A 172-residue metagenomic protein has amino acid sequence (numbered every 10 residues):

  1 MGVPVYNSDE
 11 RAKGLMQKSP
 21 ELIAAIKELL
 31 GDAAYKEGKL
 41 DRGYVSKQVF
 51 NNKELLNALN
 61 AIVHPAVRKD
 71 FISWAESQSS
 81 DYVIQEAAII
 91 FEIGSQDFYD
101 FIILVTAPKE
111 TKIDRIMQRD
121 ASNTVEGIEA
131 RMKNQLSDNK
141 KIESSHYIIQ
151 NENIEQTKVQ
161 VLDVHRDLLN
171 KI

Functional and structural regions predicted by a protein language model:
M1, I23, K27, K109-M117 (+2 more regions): An amphipathic alpha-helix signature
M1-N7: A conserved segment at the C-terminal end of the G1
Y6, I103, Y147-I149: Hydrophobic/aromatic beta-strand patches that form the interior of the parallel beta-sheet core in alpha/beta enzyme
D9, L59, I84, I149 (+1 more regions): Residue-level signal for inorganic ion chemistry
E10-K13, A34, P108-T111, A130 (+1 more regions): Short, acidic/turn-prone active-site loops that include or flank metal/cofactor- and phosphate-binding residues
E10-S79: ATP-dependent small-molecule kinase phosphotransfer cores that center on conserved nucleotide phosphate-binding segments
K69-S77, Y82-M117: ATP-dependent NMP and nucleoside kinases share a basic, alpha-helical "lid"
S79, D97-F98, R119-L168: Small-molecule kinase domains that catalyze NTP-dependent phosphoryl transfer to phosphate-bearing small molecules
